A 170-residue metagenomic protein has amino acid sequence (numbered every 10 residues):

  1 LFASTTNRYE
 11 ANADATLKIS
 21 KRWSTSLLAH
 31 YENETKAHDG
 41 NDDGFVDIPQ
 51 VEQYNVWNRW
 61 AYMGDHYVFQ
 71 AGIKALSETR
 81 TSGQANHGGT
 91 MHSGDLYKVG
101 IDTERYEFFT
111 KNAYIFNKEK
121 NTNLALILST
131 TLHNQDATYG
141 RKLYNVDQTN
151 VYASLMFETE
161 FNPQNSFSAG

Functional and structural regions predicted by a protein language model:
L1-G40, Q50-V56, G64-Y67: Outer-membrane beta-barrel translocator/receptor signature
L1-S4, T131, A169: Transmembrane beta-strand segments that form the barrel wall of outer-membrane beta-barrel proteins
R8-E10, V51-N55, T103-F109, Q148-M156 (+2 more regions): Transmembrane beta-barrel architecture of outer-membrane proteins
A13-L17, V56-Y62, T110-Y114, A153-T159: Residues on the lipid-exposed face of transmembrane beta-strands in outer-membrane beta-barrel proteins
S20, N117-E119, N162: Residue-level recognition of beta-strand termini and adjacent short loop/turns
S24-L28, W57, V68-G72, N123-I127 (+1 more regions): Residue-level detector of the transmembrane beta-barrel scaffold of outer-membrane proteins
E34-N55, Y62-L124, T131-D147: Flexible loop and strand-edge segments within Gram-negative outer membrane beta-barrel domains
D65, N112, E160-G170: Structural signature of Gram-negative outer-membrane beta-barrels, strongest in the C-terminal barrel of TonB-dependent
